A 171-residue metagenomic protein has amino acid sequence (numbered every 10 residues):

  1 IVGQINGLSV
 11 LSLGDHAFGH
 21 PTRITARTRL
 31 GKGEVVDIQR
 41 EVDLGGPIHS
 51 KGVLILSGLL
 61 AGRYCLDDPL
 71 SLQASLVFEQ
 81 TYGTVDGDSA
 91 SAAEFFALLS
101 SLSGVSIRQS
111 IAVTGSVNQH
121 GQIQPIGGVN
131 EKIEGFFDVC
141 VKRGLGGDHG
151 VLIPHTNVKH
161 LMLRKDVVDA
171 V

Functional and structural regions predicted by a protein language model:
I1-N6, V10, H20-V171: Peripheral, non-AAA+ core regions of ATP-driven protein-machinery
S12-H16: SsDNA-processing nucleotidyl-transfer enzymes
